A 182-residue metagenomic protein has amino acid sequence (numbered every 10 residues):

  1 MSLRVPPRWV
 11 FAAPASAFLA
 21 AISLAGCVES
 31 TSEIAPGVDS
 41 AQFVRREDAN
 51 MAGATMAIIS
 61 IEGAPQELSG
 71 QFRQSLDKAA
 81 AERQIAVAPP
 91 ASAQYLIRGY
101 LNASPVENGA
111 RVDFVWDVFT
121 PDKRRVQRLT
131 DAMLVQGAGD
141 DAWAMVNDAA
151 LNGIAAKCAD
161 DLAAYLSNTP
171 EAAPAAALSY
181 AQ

Functional and structural regions predicted by a protein language model:
S2-S16: Bacterial N-terminal signal peptides that target proteins for export
I22-G26: C-terminal motif of bacterial Sec signal peptides marking the signal peptidase cleavage site
V28-V44, V135-Q182: C-terminal/domain-edge helix-coil "capping" segments
R45-R83: Post-signal-peptide N-terminal segment of Sec-exported extracytoplasmic proteins
A52-A54, A81-R83, A93-I97, A110-F114 (+1 more regions): Envelope-exposed proteins and targeting segments
P65-R73, P105-G109, A144-A155: Solvent-exposed, acidic/flexible segments
V87-P105: A short, hydrophobic beta-strand-centered structural micro-motif
P105-A138: Amphipathic beta-strand/beta-sheet edge segments enriched in Tyr/Trp
